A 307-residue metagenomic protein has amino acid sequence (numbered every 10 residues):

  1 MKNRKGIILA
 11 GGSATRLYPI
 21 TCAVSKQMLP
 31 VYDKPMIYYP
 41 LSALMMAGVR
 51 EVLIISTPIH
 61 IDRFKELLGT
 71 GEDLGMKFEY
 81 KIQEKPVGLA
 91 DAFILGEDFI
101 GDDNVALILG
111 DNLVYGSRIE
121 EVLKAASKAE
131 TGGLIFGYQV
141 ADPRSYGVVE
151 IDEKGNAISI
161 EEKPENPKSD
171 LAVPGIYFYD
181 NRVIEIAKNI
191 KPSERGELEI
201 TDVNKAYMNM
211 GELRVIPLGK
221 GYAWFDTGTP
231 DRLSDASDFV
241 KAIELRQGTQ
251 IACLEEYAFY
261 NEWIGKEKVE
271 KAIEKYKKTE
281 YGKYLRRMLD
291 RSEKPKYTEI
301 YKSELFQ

Functional and structural regions predicted by a protein language model:
M1-I8, R16-C22, L29-P30, K34-L109 (+5 more regions): Conserved N-terminal catalytic core of the sugar/cofactor nucleotidyltransferase
L17, F64-L68, A187, A236 (+1 more regions): Hydrophobic packing residues within well-ordered alpha-helices of enzyme cores
H60, N112-V114, Q139-D142, P164 (+2 more regions): Glycine-rich beta-alpha junction loops
K81, K85-L89, D142-P143, N166 (+1 more regions): A short acidic, often aromatic-flanked loop/helix-cap motif at beta-alpha or helix-coil junctions that lines enzyme
D102, Y115-N156: Basic phosphate/pyrophosphate-binding loop/patch that engages nucleotide-derived ligands
A106, S127, N156-E256, W263 (+1 more regions): Catalytic-core segments of class I nucleotidyltransferases/pyrophosphorylases that form NMP-activated intermediates
A252-P295: Long, low-complexity C-terminal extensions of enzymes
